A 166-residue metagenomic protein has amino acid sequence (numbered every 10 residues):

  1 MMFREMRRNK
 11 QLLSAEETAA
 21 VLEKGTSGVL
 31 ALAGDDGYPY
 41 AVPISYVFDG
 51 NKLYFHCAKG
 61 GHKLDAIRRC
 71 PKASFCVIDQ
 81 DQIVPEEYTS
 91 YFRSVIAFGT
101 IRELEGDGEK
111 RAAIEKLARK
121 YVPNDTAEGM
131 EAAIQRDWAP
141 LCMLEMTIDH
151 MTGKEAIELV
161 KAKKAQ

Functional and structural regions predicted by a protein language model:
M1-K24: Extreme N-terminal tail/first-helix region
M2-K10, Q82-Q166: Charged, gly/pro-rich active-site loop segments
A15, G60-G61: Structural motif corresponding to alpha-helix initiation and N-cap regions
V21-L22, A66-I67, L117, M146: A generic structural signal for nonpolar/aromatic side chains embedded in well-ordered alpha-helices
E23-G25, Y38-P39, Y88, A139: Short solvent-exposed loop/turn micro-motifs enriched in small/polar/acidic residues
G25-K59, F75-C76: Short beta-strand segments
S27, A41-P43, K72, F92 (+2 more regions): Broad gene-expression machinery/nucleic-acid interaction feature
K63-F92: Helix-adjacent hinge/juxtasegments
